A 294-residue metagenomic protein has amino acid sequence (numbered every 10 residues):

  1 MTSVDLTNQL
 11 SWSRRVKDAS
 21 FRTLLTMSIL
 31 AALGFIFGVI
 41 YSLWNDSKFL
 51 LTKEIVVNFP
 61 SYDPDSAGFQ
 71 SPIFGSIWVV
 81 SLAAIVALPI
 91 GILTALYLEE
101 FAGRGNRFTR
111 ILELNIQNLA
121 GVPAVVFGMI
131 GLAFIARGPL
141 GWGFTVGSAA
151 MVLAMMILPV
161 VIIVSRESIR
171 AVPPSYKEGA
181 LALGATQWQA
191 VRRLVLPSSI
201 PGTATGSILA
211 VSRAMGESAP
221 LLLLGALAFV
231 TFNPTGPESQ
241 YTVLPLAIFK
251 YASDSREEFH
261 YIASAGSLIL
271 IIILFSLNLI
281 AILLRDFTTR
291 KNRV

Functional and structural regions predicted by a protein language model:
S3-L24, S42-A83, G105-N106, K250-Y261: Periplasmic/extracellular loop-to-transmembrane helix junction in inner-membrane transport proteins
G34-F37, Y41, P89-L96, V126-M129 (+6 more regions): Membrane-embedded alpha-helices of multi-pass transport/permease systems
P60-D63, A67, L221-I271: Interhelical loop and adjacent transmembrane-helix boundary motif in polytopic membrane transport permeases
A83-I116, M129-L132, R137, I282-R290: Transmembrane-helix boundary motif in ABC transporter permease subunits
A84, V164, Q187-G225: Transmembrane alpha-helices
L98, R166, R170, P174 (+3 more regions): C-terminal transmembrane helix and the adjacent membrane-cytosol boundary/short C-terminal tail of inner/organellar
Q117-I157: Generic hydrophobic transmembrane alpha-helix motif, especially the helices
